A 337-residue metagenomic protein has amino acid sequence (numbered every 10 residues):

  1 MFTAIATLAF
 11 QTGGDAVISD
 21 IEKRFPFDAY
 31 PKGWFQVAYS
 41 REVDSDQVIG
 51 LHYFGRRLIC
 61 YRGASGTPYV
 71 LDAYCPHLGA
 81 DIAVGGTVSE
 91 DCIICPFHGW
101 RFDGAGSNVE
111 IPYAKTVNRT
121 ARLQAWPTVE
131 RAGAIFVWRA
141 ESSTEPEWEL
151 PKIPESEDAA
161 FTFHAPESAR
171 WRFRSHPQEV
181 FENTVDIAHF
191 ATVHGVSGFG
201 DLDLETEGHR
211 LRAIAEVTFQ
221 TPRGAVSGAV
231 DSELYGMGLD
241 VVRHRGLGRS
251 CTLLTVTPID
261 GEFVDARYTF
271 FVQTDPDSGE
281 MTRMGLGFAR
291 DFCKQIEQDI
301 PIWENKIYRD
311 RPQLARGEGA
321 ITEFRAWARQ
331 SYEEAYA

Functional and structural regions predicted by a protein language model:
F2-Q11, A16, D20-R24: Extended, low-complexity, charged intrinsically disordered regions
Q11, E22, Q36-D158: Rieske [2Fe-2S] iron-sulfur-binding domain
V17, A38-E42, G198: Short, solvent-exposed coil/turn linker segments
P26-F27, G50, P127-V129, V256-P258 (+1 more regions): A general structural signal for short secondary-structure junctions and capping/turn motifs
T67, P146-A337: C-terminal catalytic domain of Rieske-type non-heme iron oxygenases
